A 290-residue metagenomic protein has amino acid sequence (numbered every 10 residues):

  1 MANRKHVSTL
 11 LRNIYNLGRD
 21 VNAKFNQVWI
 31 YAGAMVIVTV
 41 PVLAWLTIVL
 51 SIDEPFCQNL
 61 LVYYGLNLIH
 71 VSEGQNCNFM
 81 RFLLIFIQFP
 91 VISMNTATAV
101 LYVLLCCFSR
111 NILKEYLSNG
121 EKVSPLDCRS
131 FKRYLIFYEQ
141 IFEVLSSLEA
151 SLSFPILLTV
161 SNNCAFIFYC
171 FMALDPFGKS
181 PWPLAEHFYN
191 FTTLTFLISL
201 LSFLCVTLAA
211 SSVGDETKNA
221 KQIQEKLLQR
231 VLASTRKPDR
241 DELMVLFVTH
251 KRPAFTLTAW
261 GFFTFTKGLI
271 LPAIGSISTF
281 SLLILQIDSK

Functional and structural regions predicted by a protein language model:
M1-Y15, Y102-L113, S199-L227: Inner-leaflet juxtamembrane helices
V7-N22, V62-Q75, R133-E143, L243-T258: Membrane-proximal N-terminal segments immediately preceding the first transmembrane helix
L17-T98, K114-R133, C170-L200, I287-K290: Helix-loop-helix junctions within predominantly alpha-helical proteins
V36-I37, C128-K290: Terminal membrane-anchoring module of integral membrane proteins
A99, V103, L158-S161: Hydrophobic alpha-helical membrane-embedded or membrane-associated segments
I112-Y116, M244-F247: Short, Φ-rich (hydrophobic/aromatic) sequence segments
